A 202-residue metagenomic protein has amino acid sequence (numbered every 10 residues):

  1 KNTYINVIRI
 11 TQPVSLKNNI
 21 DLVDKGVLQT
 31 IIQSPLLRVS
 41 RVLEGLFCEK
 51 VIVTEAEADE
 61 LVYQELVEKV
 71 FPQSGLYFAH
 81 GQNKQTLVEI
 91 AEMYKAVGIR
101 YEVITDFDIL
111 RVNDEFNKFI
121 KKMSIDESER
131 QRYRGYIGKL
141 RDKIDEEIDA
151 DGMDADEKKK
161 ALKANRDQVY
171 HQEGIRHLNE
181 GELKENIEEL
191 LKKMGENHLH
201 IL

Functional and structural regions predicted by a protein language model:
K1-R41: Switch/communication elements of ASCE P-loop NTPase nucleotide-binding domains
P35-V53, E57-L202: Acidic, Mg2+-coordinating catalytic modules of nucleic-acid enzymes
